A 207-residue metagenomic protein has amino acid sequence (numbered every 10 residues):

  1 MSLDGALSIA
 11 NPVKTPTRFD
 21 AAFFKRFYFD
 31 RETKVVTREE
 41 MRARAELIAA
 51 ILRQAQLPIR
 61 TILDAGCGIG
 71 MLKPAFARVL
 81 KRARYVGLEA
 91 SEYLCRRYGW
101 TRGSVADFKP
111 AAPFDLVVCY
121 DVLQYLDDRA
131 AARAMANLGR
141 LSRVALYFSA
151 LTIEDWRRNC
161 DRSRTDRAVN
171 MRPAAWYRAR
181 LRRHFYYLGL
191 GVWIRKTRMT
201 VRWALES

Functional and structural regions predicted by a protein language model:
M1-A112, L126-R140, V144-S207: Class I (Rossmann-like) S-adenosyl-L-methionine-dependent methyltransferase catalytic domain, capturing the SAM-binding
V118: A conserved beta-strand element that flanks and buttresses the S-adenosyl-L-methionine
D121-Y125: Short catalytic micro-motifs in class I SAM-dependent methyltransferases
